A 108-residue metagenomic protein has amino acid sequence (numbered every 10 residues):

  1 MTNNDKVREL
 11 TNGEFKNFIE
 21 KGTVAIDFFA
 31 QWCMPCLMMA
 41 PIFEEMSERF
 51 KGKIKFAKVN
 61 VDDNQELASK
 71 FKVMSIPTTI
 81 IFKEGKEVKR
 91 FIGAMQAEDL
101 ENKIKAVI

Functional and structural regions predicted by a protein language model:
M1-A25, A106: N-terminal leader/targeting and pre-domain segments
K21-T23, A40-V59: Conserved helix-turn-beta segment immediately C-terminal to the redox Cys motif in thioredoxin-like folds
G22, F29-W32, S75: Short pre-active-site segment immediately N-terminal to redox-active cysteine/selenocysteine motifs in thiol-based
F28-I42: Conserved redox-active cysteine motifs that mediate thiol-disulfide chemistry, especially di-cysteine Cys-X(1-2)-Cys
V59-L67: Structural microenvironment flanking redox-active thiols in thiol-disulfide oxidoreductases
Q65, F71-I80: Structural micro-motif
I81-I108: Non-catalytic, surface beta->alpha helical segment in thiol-disulfide oxidoreductase systems
